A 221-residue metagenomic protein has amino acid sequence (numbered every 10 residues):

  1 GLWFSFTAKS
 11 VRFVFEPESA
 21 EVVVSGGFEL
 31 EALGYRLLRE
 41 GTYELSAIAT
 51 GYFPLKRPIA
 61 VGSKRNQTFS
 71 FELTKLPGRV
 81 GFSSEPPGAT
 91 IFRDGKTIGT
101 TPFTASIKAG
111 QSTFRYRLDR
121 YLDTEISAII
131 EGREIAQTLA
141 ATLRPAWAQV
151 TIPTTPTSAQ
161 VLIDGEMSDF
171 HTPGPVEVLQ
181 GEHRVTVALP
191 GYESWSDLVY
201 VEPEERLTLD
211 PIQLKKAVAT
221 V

Functional and structural regions predicted by a protein language model:
G1-V221: Short loop/turn and low-complexity linker motifs enriched in small/turn-promoting residues
